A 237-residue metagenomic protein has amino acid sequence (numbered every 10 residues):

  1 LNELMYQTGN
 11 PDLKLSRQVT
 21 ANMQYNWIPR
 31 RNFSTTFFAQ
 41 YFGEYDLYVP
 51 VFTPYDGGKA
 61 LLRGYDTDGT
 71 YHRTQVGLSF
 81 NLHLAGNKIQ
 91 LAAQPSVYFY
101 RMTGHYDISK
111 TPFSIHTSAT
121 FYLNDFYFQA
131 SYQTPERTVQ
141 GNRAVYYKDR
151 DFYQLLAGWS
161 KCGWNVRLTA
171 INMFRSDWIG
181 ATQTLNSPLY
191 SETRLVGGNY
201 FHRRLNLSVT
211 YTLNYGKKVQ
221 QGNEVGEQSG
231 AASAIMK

Functional and structural regions predicted by a protein language model:
L1, R31-F33, G43-V51, G86-Q90 (+6 more regions): Gram-negative outer-membrane beta-barrel proteins
L1-Q7, R17, V51-L61, Q94-Y100 (+2 more regions): Flexible, solvent-exposed coil segments and beta strand-coil junctions, predominantly the extracellular/periplasmic
T8-K14, T20, N26-W27, S34-A93 (+2 more regions): Outer membrane beta-barrel strand-and-loop segments of large Gram-negative receptors, especially TonB-dependent
L15, Y25-I28, G158, G197-N199: A general structural signal for short secondary-structure junctions and capping/turn motifs
T20-I28, L205-T212: Electropositive, surface-exposed helix/loop patches at the edges of structured domains that serve as adaptable
Q24-N26, T36-Q40, G77-S79, A92-S96 (+4 more regions): Transmembrane beta-strands of outer-membrane beta-barrel proteins
W27-P29, Y41-G43, L82-L84, V97-F99 (+5 more regions): Short beta-strand segments enriched in hydrophobic/aromatic residues within well-folded beta-rich domains
S109-K237: Conserved C-terminal beta-signal and adjacent last beta-strands/turns of outer-membrane beta-barrel proteins
